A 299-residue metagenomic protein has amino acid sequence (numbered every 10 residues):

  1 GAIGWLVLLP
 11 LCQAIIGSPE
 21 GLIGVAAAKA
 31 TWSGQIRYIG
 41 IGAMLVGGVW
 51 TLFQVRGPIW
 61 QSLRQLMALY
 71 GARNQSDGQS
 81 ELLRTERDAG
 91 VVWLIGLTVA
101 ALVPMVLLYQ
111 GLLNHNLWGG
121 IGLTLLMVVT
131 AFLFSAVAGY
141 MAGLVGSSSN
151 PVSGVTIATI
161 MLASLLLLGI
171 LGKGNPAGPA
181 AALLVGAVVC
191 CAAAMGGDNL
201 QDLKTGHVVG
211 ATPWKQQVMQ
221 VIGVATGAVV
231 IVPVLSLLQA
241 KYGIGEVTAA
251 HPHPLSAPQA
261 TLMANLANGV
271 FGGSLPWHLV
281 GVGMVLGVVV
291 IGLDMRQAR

Functional and structural regions predicted by a protein language model:
G1-R299: Alpha-helical multipass membrane-protein architecture
